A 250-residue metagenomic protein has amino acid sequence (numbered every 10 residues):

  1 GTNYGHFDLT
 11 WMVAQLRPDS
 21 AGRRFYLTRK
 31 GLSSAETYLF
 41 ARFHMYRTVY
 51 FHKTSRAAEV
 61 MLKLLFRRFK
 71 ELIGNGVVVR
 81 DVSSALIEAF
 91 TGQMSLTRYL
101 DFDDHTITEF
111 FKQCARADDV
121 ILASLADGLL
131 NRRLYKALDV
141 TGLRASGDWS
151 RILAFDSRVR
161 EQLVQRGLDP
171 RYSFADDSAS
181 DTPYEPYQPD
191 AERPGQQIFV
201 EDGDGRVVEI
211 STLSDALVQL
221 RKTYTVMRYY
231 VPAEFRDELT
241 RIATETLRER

Functional and structural regions predicted by a protein language model:
G1-R250: Histidine-centered, transition-metal-coordinating active-site segments
